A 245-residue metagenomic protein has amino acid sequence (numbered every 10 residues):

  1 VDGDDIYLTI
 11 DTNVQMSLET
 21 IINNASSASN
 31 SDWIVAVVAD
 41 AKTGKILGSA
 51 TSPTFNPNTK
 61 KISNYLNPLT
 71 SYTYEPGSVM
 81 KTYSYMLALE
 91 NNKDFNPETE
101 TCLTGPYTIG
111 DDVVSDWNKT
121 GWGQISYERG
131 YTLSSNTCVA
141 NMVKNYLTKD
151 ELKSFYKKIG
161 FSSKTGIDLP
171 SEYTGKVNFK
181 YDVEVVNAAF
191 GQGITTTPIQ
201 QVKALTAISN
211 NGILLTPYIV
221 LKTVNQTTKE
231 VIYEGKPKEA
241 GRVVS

Functional and structural regions predicted by a protein language model:
D2-I34: Conserved, well-ordered alpha-helix/loop/beta-strand core segments that scaffold catalytic motifs
I34-G77, Y83-S245: Beta-lactam-recognizing serine transpeptidase/beta-lactamase-like catalytic domain environment
